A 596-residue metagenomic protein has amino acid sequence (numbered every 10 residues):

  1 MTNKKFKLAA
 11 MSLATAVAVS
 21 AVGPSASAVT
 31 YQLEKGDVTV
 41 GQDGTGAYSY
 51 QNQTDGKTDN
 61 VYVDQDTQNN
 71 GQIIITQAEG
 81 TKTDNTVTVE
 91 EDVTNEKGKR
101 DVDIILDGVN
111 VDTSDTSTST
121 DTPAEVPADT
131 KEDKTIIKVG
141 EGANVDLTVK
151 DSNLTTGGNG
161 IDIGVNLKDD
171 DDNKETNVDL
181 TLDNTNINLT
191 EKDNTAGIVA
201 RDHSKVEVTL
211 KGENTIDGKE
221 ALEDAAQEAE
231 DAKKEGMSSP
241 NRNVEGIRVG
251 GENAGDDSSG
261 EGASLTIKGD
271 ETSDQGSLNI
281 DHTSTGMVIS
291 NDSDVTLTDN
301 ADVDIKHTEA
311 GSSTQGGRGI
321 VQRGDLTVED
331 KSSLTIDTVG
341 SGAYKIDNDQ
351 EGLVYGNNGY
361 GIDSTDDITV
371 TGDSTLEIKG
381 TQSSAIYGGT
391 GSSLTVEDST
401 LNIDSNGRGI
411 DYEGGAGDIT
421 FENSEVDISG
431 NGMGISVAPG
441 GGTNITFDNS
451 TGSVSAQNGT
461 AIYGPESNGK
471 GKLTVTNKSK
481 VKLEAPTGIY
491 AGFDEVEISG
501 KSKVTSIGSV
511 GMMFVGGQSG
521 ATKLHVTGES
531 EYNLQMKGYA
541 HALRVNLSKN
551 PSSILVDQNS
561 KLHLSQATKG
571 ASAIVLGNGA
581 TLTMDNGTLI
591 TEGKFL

Functional and structural regions predicted by a protein language model:
M1-A14, A18: Bacterial Sec-dependent N-terminal signal peptides
S20-Q32: Sec-dependent signal peptide cleavage junction
V29-Q42: Boundary/junction segments of secreted and surface-exposed precursor proteins
T39-E96: Acidic Gly/Asp/Thr-rich repetitive segments characteristic of extracellular carbohydrate-active and adhesion proteins
I75, E79-K82, G98-V102, L106-K131 (+19 more regions): Beta-strand-rich solenoid/repeat architectures in extracellular/passenger domains of polysaccharide-targeting enzymes
G142-A143: Extracellular lectin-like interaction modules
